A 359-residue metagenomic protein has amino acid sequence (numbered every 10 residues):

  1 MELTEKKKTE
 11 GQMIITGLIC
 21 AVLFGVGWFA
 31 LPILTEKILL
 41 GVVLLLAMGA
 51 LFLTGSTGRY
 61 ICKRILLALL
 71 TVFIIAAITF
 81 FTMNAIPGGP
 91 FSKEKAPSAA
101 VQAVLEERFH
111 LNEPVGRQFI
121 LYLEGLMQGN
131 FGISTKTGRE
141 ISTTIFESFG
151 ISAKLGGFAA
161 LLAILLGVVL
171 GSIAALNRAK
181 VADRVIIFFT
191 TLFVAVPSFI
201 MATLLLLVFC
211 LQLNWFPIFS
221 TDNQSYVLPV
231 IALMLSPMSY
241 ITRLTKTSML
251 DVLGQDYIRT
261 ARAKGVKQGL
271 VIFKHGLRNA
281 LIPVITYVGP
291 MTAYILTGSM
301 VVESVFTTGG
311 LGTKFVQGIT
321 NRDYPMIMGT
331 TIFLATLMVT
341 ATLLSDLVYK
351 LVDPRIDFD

Functional and structural regions predicted by a protein language model:
E2-G58: Transmembrane alpha-helices
E5-Q12, F52-L67, L166-L205, I282: Cytoplasmic-entry segments and transmembrane alpha-helices of multi-pass inner-membrane transporters
V22-I38, A47, L51, F158 (+2 more regions): Generic hydrophobic transmembrane alpha-helix motif, especially the helices
W28-L31, A50, T79, M83 (+9 more regions): Membrane-water interface at transmembrane helix exits
L44-G58, N112, G116, Q128-S142 (+3 more regions): Short, membrane-interfacial amphipathic segments enriched in basic
R59, F149-A182, S198, T221-D359: Alpha-helical transmembrane segments of integral membrane proteins, especially multi-pass inner/plasma-membrane
L70-I120, N214-L228: Hydrophobic alpha-helical transmembrane segments of membrane transport/permease proteins and related membrane-embedded
N112-V168: An internal, D/E-rich "acidic patch" concept
